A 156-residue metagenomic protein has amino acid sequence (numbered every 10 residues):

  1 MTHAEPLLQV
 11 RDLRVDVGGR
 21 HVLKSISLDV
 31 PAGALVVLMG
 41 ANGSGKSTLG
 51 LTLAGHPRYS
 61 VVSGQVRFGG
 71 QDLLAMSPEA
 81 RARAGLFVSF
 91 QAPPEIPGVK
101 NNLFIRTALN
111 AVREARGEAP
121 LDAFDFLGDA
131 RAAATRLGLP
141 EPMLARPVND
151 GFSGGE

Functional and structural regions predicted by a protein language model:
L8-V10, L23: Conserved structural motif at the start of ABC-family nucleotide-binding domains
R20-H21, A80: Short coil-to-beta microelement around the adenine-binding A-loop and adjacent beta1/P-loop entry of ABC ATPase
D29-V30: Conserved hydrophobic segment flanking the Walker A/P-loop of ABC-type ATPase nucleotide-binding domains
V36-L38, G50: Short hydrophobic beta-strand immediately N-terminal to the Walker A/P-loop
M39-S44: The feature captures the beta-strand-to-loop junction immediately N-terminal to the Walker
A54: Helix-to-loop junction immediately C-terminal to a conserved catalytic motif
Q65-R81, N149: ABC ATPase NBD Q-loop/coupling interface
P94-E156: ABC-family P-loop ATPase nucleotide-binding domains
